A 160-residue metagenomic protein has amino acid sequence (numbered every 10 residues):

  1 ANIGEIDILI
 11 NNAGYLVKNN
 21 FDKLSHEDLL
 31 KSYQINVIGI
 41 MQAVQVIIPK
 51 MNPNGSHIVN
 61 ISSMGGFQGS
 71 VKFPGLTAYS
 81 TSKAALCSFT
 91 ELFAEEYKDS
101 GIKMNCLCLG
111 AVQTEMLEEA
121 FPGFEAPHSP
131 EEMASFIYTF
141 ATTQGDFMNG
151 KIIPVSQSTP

Functional and structural regions predicted by a protein language model:
N12-V17: Conserved NAD(P)H cofactor-binding loop of Rossmann-fold oxidoreductase domains
N20-F21, D28-L30: Substrate-binding pocket helix/loop in short-chain dehydrogenase/reductase
V44, Y79-S82: Active-site helix of classical SDR
V44-Q45, E91: A short, exposed helix-loop element centered on a Lys and neighboring polar residues
M51, V71, E91-I102: Active-site-adjacent segment of SDR/Rossmann-fold oxidoreductases
S63: Residue(s) in the substrate-gating loop at a strand-loop-helix junction that position the organic substrate next
C106-L107, P122-P160: C-terminal helical subdomain
